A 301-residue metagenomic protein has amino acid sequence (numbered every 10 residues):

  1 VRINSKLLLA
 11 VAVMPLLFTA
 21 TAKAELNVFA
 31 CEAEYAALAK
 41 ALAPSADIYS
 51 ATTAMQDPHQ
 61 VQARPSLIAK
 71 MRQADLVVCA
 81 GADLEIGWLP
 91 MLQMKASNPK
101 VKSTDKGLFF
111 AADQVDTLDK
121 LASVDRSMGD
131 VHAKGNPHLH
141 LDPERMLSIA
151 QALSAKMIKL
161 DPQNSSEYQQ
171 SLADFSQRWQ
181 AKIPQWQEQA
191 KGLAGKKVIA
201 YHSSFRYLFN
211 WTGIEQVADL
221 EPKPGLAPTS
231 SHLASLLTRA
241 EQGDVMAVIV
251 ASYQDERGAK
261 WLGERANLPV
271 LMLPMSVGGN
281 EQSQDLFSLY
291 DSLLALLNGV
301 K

Functional and structural regions predicted by a protein language model:
V1-N4: N-terminal secretory signal peptides that target proteins for export/translocation
L8-T19: Bacterial N-terminal signal peptides
A24-K301: Extracytoplasmic metal-acquisition and chelation regions
